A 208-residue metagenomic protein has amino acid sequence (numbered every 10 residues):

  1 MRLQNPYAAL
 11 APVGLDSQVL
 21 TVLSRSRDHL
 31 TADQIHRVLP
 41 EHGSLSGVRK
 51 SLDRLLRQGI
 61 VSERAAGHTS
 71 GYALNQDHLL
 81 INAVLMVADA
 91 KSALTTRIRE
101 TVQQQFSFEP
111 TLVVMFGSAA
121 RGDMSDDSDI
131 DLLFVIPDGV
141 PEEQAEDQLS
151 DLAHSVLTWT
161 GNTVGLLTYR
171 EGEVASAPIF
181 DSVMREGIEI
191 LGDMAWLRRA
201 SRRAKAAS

Functional and structural regions predicted by a protein language model:
M1-E109, R121-D126, P137-S208: Catalytic core of pol beta-like nucleotidyltransferases
L112-A119: Short helix-loop-helix/strand-helix junction enriched in hydrophobic and basic residues
L132-V135: Short beta-strand->loop micro-motif that forms the acidic, two-metal-ion catalytic signature in nucleotide-processing
